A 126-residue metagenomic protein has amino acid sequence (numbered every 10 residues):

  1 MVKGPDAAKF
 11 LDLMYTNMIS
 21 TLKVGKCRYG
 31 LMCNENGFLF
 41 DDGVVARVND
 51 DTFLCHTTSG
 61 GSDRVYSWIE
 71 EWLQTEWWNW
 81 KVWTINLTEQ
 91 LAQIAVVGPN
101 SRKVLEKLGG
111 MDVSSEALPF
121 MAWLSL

Functional and structural regions predicted by a protein language model:
M1-L126: Basic, glycine/lysine-rich polyanion-binding surfaces/domains
